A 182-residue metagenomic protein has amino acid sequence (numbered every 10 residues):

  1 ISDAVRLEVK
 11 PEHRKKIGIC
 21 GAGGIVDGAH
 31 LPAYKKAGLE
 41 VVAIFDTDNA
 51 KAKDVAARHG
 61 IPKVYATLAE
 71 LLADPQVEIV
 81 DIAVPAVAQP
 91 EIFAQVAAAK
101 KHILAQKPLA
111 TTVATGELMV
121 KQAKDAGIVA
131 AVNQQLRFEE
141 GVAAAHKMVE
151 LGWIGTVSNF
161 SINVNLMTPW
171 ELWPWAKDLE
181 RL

Functional and structural regions predicted by a protein language model:
I1-H59: N-terminal Rossmann-like dinucleotide-binding module
C20-G21, F45, A83, N133 (+1 more regions): Short hydrophobic segments within beta-strands
V41, I61, V77-V80, I154-V157: Local beta-strand N-terminus motif with an aromatic residue
A43-F45, Y65, D81, S158-S161: Residues embedded in well-ordered beta-strands within globular domains across many folds
P62-Q122: Beta-loop-alpha module in the N-terminal Rossmann-like domain of NAD(P)-dependent dehydrogenases, especially those
L118-Q135, G155-F160: Rossmann-fold dehydrogenase core element
L136-L182: Predominantly a Rossmann-like dinucleotide-binding segment in NAD(P)-dependent oxidoreductases
